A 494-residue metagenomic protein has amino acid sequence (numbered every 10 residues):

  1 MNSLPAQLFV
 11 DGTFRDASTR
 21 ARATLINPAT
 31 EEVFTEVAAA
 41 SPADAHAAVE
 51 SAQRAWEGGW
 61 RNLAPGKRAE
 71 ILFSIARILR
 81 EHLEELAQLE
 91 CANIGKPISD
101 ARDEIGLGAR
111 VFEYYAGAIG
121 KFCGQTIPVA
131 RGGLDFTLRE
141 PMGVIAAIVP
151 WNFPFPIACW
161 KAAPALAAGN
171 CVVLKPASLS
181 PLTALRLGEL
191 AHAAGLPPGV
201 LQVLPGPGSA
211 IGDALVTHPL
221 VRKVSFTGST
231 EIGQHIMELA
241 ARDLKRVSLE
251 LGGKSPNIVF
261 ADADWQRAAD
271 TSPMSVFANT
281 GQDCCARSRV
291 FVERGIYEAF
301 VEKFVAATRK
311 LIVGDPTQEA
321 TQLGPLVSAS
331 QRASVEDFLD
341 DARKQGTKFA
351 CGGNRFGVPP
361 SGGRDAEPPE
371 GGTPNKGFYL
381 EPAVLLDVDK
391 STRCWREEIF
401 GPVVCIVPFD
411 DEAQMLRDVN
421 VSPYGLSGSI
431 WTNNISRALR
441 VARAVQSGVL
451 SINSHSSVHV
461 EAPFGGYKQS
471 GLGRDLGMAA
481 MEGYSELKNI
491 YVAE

Functional and structural regions predicted by a protein language model:
M1-A29, A55: Hydrophobic face of amphipathic alpha-helices that form TPR/SEL1-like repeat modules and related alpha-solenoid
D16-A17, R22-A23, A38-A43, A263: A short acidic/small-residue loop/turn micro-motif
T30-E36, V221, I258, I312 (+4 more regions): Conserved C-terminal structural/oligomerization subdomain of aldehyde/semialdehyde dehydrogenase
E31, R68, E90, F112 (+10 more regions): Residue-level signal for inorganic ion chemistry
E32-F122, G132: Glycine-rich loop-to-alpha-helix module at the N-terminal edge of alpha/beta enzyme cores
F34-A40, E57-R61, A147, N257-F260 (+5 more regions): Short, well-ordered beta-strand elements within core beta-sheets of diverse protein domains
C123-R267, F409: Rossmann-like NAD(P) dinucleotide-binding subdomain of oxidoreductase/dehydrogenase enzymes
E231-P360, D365-D389, I452: ALDH superfamily catalytic-core signature
